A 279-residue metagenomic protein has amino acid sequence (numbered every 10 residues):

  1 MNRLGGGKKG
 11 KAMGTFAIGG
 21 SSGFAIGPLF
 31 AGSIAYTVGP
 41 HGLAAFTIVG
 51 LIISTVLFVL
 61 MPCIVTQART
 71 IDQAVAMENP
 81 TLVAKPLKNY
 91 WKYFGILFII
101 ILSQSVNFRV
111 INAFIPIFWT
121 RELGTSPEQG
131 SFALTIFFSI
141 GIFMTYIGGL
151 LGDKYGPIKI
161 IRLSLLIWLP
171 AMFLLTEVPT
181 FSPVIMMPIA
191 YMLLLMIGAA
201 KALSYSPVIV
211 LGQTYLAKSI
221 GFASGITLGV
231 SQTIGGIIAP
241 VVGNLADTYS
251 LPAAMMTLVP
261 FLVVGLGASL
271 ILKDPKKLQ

Functional and structural regions predicted by a protein language model:
M1-G19: Cytoplasmic helix-loop-helix junction between adjacent transmembrane helices in 12-TM secondary transporters
M1-G5, L203-L216: Intracellular juxtamembrane helix-capping segments at the cytosolic ends of symmetry-related transmembrane helices
F16-C63: Helix-loop-helix hairpin linking two adjacent transmembrane segments in secondary transporters
V59-V83, Q279: Flexible cytoplasmic inter-helical loops of multi-pass small-molecule transporters
K92-T135: Extracytoplasmic gate region of multi-pass secondary transporters
T145-G156, A246-D247: Helix-to-loop junctions at the C-terminal end of transmembrane segments in multipass secondary transporters
P157-V208: C-terminal transmembrane helical hairpin of 12-TM major facilitator-type secondary transporters
K218-T248: A late C-terminal transmembrane helix in Major Facilitator Superfamily
